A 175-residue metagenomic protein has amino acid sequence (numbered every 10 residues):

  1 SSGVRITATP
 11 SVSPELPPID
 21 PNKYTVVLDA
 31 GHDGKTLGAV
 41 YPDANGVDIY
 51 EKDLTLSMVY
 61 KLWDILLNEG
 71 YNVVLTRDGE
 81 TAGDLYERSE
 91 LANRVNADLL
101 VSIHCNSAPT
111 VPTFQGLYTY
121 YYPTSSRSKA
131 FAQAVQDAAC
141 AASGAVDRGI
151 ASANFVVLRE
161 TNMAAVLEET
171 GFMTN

Functional and structural regions predicted by a protein language model:
G3-L91, V95, Q115: Active-site histidine-acidic residue metal-binding/catalytic motifs, centered on HxH/HExxH-like signatures
A30-H32, R77-G79, C105-S107, P123 (+1 more regions): A mature extracytoplasmic/lumenal domain signature
T36-Y50, S107-A134: A short, glycine/acidic-enriched catalytic loop
G38, V95, L99-T110, Y120 (+1 more regions): Active-site-adjacent mobile loop/cap segments within catalytic or ligand-binding domains
K61-Y71, A142, V157-M163: A structural motif corresponding to the C-terminal end of an alpha-helix and its immediate exit/capping segment
Y71-G79, I103, A145-A153: Surface-exposed patches in mature extracellular/periplasmic domains of secreted proteins
S126-A151: Active-site-adjacent substrate-binding region of metalloamidase/peptidase-like peptide-processing proteins
